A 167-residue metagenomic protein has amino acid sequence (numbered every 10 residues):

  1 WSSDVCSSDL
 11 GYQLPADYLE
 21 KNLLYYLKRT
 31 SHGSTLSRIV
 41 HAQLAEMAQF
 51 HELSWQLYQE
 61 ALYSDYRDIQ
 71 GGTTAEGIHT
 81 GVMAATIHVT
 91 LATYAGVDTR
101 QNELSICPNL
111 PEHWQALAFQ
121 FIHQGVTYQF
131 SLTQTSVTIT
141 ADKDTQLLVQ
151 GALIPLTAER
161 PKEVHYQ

Functional and structural regions predicted by a protein language model:
W1-S7: Short, small-residue-biased leader/transition segments that mark boundaries at the very start of proteins
D9-S31, T35, V40-Q167: Non-catalytic C-terminal accessory modules of carbohydrate-active enzymes
